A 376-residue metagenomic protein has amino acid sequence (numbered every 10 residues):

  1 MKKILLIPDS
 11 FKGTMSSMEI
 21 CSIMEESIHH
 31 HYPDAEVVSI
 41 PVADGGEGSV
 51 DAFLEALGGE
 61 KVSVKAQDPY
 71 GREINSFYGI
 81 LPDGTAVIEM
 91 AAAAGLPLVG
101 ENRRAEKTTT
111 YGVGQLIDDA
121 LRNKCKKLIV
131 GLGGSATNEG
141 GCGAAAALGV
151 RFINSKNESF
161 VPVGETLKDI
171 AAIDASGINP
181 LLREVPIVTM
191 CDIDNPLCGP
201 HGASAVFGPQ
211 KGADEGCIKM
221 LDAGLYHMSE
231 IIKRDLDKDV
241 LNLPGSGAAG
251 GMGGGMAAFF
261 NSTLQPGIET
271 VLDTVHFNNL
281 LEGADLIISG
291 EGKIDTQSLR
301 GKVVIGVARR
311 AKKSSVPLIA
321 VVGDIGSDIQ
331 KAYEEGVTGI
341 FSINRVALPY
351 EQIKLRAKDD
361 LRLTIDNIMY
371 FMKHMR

Functional and structural regions predicted by a protein language model:
K2-L132, A136-R376: N-terminal loops that bind phosphate or other acidic moieties and the adjacent beta-alpha structural core
